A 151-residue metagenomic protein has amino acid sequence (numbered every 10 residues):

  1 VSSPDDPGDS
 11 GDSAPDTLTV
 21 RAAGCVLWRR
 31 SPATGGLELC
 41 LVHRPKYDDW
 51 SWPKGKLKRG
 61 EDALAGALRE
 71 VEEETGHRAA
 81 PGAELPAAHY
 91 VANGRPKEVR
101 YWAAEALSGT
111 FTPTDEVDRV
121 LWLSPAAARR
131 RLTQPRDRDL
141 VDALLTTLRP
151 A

Functional and structural regions predicted by a protein language model:
V1-S2, Q134: Intrinsic-disorder/low-complexity, polar/charged segments
S2-W52: N-terminal strand-loop-strand
D5-G8, A87, A151: Generic low-complexity segments that are intrinsically disordered, proline-rich and/or Lys/Arg-biased
G24, E38, A103-S108, P150-A151: A generic structural signal for ordered secondary structure
C25, Y47-D49, V99, R119 (+1 more regions): Intrinsically disordered regions, especially transient/low-confidence alpha-helical propensity segments and coil-helix
G55-A143: Unchanged
R136, L148-R149: Short, well-ordered alpha-helical segments in soluble proteins
